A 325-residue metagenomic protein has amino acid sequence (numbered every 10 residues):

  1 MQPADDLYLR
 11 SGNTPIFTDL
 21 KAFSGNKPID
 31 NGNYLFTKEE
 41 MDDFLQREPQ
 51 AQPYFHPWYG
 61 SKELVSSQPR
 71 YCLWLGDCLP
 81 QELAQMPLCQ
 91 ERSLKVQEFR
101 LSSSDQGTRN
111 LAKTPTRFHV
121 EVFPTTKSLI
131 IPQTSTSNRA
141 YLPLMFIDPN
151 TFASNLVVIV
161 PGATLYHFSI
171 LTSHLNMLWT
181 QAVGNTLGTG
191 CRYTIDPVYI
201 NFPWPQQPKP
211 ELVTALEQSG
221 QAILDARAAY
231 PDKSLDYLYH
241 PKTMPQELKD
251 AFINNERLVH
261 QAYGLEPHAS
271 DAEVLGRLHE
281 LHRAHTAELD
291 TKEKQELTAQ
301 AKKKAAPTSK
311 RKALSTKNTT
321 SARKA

Functional and structural regions predicted by a protein language model:
M1-A325: S-adenosyl-L-methionine
